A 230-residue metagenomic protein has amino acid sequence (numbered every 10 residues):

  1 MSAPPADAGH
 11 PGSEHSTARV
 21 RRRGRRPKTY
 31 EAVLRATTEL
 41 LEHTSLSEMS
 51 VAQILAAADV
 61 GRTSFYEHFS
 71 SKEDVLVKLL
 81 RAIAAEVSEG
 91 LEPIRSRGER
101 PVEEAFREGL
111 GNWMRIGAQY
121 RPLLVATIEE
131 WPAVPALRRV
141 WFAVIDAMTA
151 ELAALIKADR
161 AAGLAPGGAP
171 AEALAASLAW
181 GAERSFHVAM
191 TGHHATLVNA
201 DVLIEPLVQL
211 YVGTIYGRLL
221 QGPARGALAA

Functional and structural regions predicted by a protein language model:
M1-K28, L164, L219-A230: N-terminal intrinsically disordered/low-complexity leader segments
P11, H15-R22, L55-F69, E73 (+3 more regions): Basic/polar phosphate-binding segments, predominantly the helix-turn-helix DNA-binding elements of transcriptional
T17, H43, M49, L79-E108 (+2 more regions): Amphipathic alpha-helical linker/stalk segments
R26-T37, I54, L79-V87, L152: Generic hydrophobic, amphipathic alpha-helix propensity
A32, L40-D74, K78: Helix-turn-helix
K78, E92-Q119, A171-L178, I204 (+1 more regions): Hydrophobic alpha-helical connector segments
A85-E89, I116-Q119, V125-I128, P135-A162 (+3 more regions): Amphipathic alpha-helical packing segments from all-alpha helical-bundle domains
